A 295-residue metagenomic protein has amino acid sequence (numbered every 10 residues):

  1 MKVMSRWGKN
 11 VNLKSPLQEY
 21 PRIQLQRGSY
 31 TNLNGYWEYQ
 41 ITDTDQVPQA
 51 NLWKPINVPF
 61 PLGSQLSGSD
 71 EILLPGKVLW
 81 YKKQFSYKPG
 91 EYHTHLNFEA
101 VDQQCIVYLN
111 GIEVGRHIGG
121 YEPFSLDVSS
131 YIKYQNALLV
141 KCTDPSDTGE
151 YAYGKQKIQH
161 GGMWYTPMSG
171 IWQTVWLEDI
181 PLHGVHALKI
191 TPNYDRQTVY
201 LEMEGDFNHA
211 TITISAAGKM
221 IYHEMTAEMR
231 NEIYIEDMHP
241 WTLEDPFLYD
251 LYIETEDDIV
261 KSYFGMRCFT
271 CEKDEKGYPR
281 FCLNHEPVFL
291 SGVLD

Functional and structural regions predicted by a protein language model:
M1-D295: Secreted/periplasmic carbohydrate-active enzymes, especially glycoside hydrolases
